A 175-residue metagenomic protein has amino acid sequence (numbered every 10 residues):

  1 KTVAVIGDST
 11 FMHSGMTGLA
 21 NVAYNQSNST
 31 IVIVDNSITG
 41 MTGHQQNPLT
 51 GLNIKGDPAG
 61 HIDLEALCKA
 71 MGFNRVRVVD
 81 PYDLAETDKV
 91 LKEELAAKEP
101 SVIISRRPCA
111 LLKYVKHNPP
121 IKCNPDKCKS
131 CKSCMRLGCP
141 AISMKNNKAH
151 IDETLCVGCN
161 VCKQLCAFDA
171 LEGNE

Functional and structural regions predicted by a protein language model:
K1-I104, V115: Thiamine diphosphate
A4, F11, L155-C159, D169 (+1 more regions): A domain-scale signal for long, ordered structural cores in large, multidomain proteins
A4, T17-A20, I62, A66 (+4 more regions): Feature representing long, continuous alpha-helical segments
D35, Y82, R107-C109, K127 (+2 more regions): A broadly conserved detector of short glycine/acidic/proline-rich loop/turn motifs that flank catalytic sites and bind
E93-M144: Glycine/aspartate-rich loop-and-adjacent alpha/beta segment that forms the canonical ThDP
C123-N124, H150-G158: Flexible gly/pro/ser-rich segments immediately N-terminal to CXXCH heme-c attachment motifs in exported/periplasmic
K129-H150, V161-E175: Iron-sulfur cluster-binding cysteine motifs and their immediate structural context in ferredoxin-like electron-transfer
